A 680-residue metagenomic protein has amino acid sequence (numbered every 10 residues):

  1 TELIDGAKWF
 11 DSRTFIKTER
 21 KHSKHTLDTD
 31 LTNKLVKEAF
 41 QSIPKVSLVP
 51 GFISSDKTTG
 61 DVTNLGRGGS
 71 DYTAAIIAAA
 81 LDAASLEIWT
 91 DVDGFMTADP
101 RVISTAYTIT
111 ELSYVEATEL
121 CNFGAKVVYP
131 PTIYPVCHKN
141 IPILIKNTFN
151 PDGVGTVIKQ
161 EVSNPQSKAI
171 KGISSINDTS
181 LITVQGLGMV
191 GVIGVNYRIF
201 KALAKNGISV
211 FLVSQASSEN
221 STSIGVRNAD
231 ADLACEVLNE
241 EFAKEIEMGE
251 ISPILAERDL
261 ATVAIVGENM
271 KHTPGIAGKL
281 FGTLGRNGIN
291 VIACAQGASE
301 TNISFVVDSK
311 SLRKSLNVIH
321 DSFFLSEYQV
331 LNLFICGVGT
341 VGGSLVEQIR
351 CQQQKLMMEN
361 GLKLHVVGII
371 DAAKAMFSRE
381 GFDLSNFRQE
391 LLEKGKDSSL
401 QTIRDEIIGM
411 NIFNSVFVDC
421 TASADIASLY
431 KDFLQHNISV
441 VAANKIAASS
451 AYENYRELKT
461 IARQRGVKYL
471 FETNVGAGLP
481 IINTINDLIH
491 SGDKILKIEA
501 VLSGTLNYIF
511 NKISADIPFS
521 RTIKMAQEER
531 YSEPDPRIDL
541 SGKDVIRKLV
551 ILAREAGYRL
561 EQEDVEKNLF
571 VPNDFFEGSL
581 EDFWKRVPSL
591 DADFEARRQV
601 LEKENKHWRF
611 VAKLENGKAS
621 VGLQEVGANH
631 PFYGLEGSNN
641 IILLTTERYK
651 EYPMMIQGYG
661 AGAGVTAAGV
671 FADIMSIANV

Functional and structural regions predicted by a protein language model:
T1-V128, I133: Nucleotide/pyrophosphate-binding catalytic subdomain
F15-T73, A80, L144, R586-G637 (+2 more regions): Conserved mixed alpha/beta core segments that line enzyme active sites in large multi-domain catalysts
D152-E347, Q352, G660-A663, G669-V680: A conserved regulatory-domain signal marking ACT and ACT-like small-molecule sensing domains and adjacent regulatory
A264, K497-L502, N507, M525 (+1 more regions): Catalytic, metal-anchored helix/loop core of enzyme active sites in primary metabolism
N332-V338, G342-Q435: N-terminal glycine-/serine-/threonine-rich beta1-alpha1-beta2 phosphate-ribose binding loop of Rossmann-like
S423-H436, K445-E472, A477-I485: Rossmann-fold NAD(P)-binding glycine/threonine-rich loop
R463-G466, L470-E529, D539, K543 (+1 more regions): Rossmann-like NAD(P)H-binding beta-loop-alpha module
K512-I513, S520-G634: Substrate-binding/catalytic subdomain of NAD(P)-dependent oxidoreductase enzymes
